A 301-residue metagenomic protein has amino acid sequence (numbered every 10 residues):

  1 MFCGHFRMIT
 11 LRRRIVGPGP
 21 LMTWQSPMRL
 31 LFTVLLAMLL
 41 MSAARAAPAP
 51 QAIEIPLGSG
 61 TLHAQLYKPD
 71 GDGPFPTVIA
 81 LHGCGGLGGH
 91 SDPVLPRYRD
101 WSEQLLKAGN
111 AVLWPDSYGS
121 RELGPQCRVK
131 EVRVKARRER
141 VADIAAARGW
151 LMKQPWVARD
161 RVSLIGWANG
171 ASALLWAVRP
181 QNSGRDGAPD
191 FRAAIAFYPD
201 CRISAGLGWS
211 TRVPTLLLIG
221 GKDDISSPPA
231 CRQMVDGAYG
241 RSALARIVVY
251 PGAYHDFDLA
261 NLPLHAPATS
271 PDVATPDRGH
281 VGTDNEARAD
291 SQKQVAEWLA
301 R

Functional and structural regions predicted by a protein language model:
A47-G73: N-terminal cap/lid segment of alpha/beta-hydrolase-fold proteins
G73-F75, G83-L123, I203, D224-P228: Short substrate-entry loop that stabilizes the transition state in hydrolases
R133-P155, W176: Alpha/beta-hydrolase active-site loop
W156-A168: Alpha/beta-hydrolase fold nucleophile elbow
A171-G184: Short glycine-enriched nucleophile-adjacent loop and the immediately C-terminal alpha-helix near the catalytic center
L217-I219: Short beta-strand/loop motif that positions the catalytic acidic residue of the alpha/beta-hydrolase fold
S227-G237, L262: Short alpha-helix in the alpha/beta-hydrolase fold that links the catalytic acid
L244-R301: C-terminal catalytic histidine-bearing segment of alpha/beta-hydrolase fold enzymes
